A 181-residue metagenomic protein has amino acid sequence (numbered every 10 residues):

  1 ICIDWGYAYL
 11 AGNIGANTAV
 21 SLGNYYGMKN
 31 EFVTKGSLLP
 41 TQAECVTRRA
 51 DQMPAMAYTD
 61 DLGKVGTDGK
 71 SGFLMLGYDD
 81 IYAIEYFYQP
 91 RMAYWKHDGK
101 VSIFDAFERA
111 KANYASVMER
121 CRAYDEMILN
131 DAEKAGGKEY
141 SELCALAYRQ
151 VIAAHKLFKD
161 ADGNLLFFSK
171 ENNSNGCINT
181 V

Functional and structural regions predicted by a protein language model:
I1-C177: Acidic/polar, glycine-enriched structural segments that form the non-catalytic walls/loops of the carbohydrate-binding
V181: Carboxylate/His-rich catalytic cores and anion/metal-binding grooves
